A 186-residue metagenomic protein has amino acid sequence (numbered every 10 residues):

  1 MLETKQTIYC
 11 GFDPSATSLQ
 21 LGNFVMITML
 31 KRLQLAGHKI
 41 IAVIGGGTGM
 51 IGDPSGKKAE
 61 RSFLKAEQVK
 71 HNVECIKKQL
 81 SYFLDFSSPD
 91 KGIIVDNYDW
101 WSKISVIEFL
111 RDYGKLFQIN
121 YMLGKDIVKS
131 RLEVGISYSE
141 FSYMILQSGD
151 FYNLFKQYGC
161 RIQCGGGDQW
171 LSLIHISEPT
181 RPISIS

Functional and structural regions predicted by a protein language model:
M1-L2, D150: Short alpha-helix boundary/capping and kink motifs at helix termini
L2-P54, Q163-S172: N-terminal catalytic cores of NTP/NDP-binding nucleotidyl/phosphoryl-transfer enzymes
I51-G56, S105-E108: Short, conserved acidic/polar surface loops in the N-terminal third of protein domains
P54-K70: A charged helix-plus-loop insertion that forms the helical arch/lid used to bind and gate nucleic-acid substrates
K65-A66, N72-V73, K77, Y82-S177: Divalent-metal (Mg2+/Mn2+/Ca2+)-assisted nucleotide/phosphate chemistry catalytic cores
I174-S186: Single conserved hydrophobic/aromatic residue that forms the stacking wall/gate of nucleotide- or nucleobase-binding
